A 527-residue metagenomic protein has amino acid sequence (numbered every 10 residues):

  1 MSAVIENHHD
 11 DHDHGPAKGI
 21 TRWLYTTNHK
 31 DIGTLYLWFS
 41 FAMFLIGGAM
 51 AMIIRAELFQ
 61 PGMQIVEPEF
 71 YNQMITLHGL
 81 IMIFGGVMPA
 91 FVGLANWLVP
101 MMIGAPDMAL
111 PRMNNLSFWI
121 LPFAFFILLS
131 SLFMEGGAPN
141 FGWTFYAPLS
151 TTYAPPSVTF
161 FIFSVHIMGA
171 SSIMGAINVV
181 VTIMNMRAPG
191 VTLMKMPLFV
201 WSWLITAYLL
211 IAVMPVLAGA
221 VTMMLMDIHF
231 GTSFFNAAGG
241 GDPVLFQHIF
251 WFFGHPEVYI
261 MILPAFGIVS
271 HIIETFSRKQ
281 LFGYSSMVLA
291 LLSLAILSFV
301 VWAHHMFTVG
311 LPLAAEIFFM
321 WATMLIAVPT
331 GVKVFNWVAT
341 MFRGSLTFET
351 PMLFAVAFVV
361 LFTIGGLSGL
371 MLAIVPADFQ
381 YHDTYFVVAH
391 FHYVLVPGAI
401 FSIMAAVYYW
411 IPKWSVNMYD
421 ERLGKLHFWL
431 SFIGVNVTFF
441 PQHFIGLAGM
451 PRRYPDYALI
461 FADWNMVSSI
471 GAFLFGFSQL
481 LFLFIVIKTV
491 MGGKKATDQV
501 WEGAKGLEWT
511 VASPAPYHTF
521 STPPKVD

Functional and structural regions predicted by a protein language model:
S2-D527: Membrane-embedded and interfacial regions of multi-pass energy-transducing membrane proteins
